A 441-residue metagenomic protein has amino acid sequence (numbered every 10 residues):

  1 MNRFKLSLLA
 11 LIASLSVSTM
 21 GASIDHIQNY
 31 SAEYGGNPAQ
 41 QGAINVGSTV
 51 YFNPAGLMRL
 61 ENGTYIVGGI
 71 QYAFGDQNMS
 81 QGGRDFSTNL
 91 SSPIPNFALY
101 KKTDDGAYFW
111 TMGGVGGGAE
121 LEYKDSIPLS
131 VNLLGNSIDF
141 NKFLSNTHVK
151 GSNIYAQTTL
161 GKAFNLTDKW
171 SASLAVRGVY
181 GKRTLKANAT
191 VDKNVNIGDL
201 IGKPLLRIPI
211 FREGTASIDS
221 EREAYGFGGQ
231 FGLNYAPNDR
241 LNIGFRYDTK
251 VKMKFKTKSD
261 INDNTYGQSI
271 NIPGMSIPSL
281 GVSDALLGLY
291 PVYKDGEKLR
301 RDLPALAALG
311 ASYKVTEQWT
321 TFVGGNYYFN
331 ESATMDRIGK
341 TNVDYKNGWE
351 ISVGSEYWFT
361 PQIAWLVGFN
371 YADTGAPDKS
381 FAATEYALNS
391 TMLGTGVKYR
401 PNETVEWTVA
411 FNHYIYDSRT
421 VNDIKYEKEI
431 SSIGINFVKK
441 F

Functional and structural regions predicted by a protein language model:
V17-E120, T384-Y386: N-terminal, post-signal peptide beta-strand-biased segments of exported outer-membrane/organellar beta-barrel and other
S48-V50, N89-P95, S152-T158, E223-G229 (+4 more regions): Residues that define the transmembrane beta-barrel architecture of outer-membrane proteins
M58, K101-T103, K162-F164, F231 (+8 more regions): Residue-level signature of outer-membrane beta-barrel architecture
T64, D105-Y108, K169-A172, R240-I243 (+3 more regions): Repeated loop/turn-to-beta-strand initiation elements of outer-membrane beta-barrel proteins
G68-Y72, W110-G114, L174-Y180, F245-T249 (+4 more regions): Transmembrane beta-barrel strands of outer-membrane/channel proteins
S80-D85, K142-H148, G214-S220, Y293-E297 (+3 more regions): Extracellular loop and loop/strand-boundary signature of outer-membrane beta-barrel proteins
K124-S145, R183-D219, F255-G296, A333-N342: Solvent-exposed loop segments that connect transmembrane elements
V397-P401, K428-F441: Outer-membrane beta-barrel "beta-signal"
